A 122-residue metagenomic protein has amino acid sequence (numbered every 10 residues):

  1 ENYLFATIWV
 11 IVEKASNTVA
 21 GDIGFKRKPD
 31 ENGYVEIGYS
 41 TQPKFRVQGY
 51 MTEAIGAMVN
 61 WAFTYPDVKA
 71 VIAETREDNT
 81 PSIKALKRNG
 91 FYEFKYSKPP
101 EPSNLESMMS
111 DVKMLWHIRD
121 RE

Functional and structural regions predicted by a protein language model:
E1: Conserved GNAT-fold acetyl-CoA-binding loop/helix
L4-E122: Acyl-donor (CoA/ACP) binding surface of acyl/acetyltransferases
